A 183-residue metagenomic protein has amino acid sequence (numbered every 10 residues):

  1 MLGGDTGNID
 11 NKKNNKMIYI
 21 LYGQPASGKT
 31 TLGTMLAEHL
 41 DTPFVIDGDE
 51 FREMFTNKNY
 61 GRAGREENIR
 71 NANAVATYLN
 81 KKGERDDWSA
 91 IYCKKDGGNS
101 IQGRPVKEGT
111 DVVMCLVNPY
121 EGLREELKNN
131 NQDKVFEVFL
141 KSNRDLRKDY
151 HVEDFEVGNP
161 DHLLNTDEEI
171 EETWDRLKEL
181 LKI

Functional and structural regions predicted by a protein language model:
L21: Hydrophobic anchor at the beta1->P-loop junction of P-loop NTPases
Q24: P-loop (Walker A) phosphate-binding loop of NTP-binding proteins
S27: ATP-binding Walker
T30: Walker A/P-loop
T34-A74: Conserved substrate/cofactor phosphate-moiety recognition/catalytic segment in nucleotide-dependent phosphotransferases
E66-N131: Glycine-rich phosphate-binding loop used to anchor ATP phosphates in small-molecule kinases, encompassing both
C115, N131-D145: Conserved phosphate-donor/acceptor-positioning beta-strand/loop module used by diverse small-molecule
L140-I183: Small-molecule kinase domains that catalyze NTP-dependent phosphoryl transfer to phosphate-bearing small molecules
